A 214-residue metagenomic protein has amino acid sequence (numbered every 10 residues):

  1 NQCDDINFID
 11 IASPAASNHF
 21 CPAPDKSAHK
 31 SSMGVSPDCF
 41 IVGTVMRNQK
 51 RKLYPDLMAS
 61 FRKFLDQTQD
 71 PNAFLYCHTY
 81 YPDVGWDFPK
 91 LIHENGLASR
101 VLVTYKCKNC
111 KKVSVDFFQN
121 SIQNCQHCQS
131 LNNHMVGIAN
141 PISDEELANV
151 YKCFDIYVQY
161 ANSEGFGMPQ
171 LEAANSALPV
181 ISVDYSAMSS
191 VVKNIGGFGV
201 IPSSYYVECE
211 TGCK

Functional and structural regions predicted by a protein language model:
C3-C21, K108-N109: Short beta-strand->alpha-helix junction loop in the catalytic core of nucleotide-activated group-transfer enzymes
H19-V35: A short helix/loop element that forms part of the nucleotide-sugar donor recognition site in Leloir-type
V35-K52, M58, L75-Y76: Conserved donor-binding/catalytic core segment of Leloir-type glycosyltransferases
G85-N149: Nucleotide-activated donor-binding/catalytic signature segment of Leloir-type glycosyltransferases, i.e., the conserved
N162: Aromatic "clamp/platform" in nucleotide-sugar-dependent glycosyltransferases that forms part of the donor/acceptor
G167-Q170: Short glycine/serine-rich donor-binding loops of glycosyltransferases
P179-S182, V192, F198-I201: Short hydrophobic beta-strand element within catalytic cores of glycosyltransferases and related nucleotide-activated
